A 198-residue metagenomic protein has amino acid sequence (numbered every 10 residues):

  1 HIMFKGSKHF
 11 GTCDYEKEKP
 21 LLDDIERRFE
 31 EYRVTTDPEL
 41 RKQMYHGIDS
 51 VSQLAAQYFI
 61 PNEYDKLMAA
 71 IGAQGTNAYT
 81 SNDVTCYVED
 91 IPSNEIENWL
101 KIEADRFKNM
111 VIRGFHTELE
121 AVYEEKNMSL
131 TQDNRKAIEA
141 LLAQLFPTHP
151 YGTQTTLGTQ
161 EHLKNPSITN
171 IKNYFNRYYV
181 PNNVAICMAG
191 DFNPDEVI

Functional and structural regions predicted by a protein language model:
H1-I2, I171: N-terminal accessory/precursor segments of enzymes
I2-T12: Catalytic Zn2+-binding segment of zinc metalloproteases
G11-I198: Charge-rich, well-structured scaffold segments of protease-associated domains
